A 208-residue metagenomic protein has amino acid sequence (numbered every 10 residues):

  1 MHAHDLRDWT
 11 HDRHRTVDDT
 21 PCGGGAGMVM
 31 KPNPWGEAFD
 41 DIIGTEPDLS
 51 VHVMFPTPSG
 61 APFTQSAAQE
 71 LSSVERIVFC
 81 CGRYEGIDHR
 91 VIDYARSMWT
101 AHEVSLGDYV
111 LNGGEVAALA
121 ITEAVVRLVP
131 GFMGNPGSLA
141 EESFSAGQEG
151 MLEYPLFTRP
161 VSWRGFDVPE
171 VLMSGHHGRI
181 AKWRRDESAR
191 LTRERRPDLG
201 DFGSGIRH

Functional and structural regions predicted by a protein language model:
M1-A3, V53-F55, E103-S105: Conserved beta-strand scaffold positions in the cores of enzyme catalytic domains, especially in NTP/NDP-utilizing
M1-I42, S174-E194, D198-D201: N-terminal nucleotide/polyanion-binding subdomain common to many enzyme families
H2, R13, D18, G24 (+10 more regions): Glycine-rich, flexible loop/turn motifs
P21-G24, G82, G107-L111: Short histidine-centered catalytic/ligand-binding loop motif
M30-R83, I87-D88: S-adenosyl-L-methionine/SAH cofactor-binding core of RNA-modifying enzymes
I43-V51, R96-M98, S204-I206: Short, glycine- and charge-enriched coil/turn segments that flank and shape catalytic ligand pockets
I87, V91-E142, A146: Structured adenosyl-cofactor binding patch, chiefly the S-adenosyl-L-methionine
F144, Q148-F202, H208: Long, charged alpha-helical interface segments
